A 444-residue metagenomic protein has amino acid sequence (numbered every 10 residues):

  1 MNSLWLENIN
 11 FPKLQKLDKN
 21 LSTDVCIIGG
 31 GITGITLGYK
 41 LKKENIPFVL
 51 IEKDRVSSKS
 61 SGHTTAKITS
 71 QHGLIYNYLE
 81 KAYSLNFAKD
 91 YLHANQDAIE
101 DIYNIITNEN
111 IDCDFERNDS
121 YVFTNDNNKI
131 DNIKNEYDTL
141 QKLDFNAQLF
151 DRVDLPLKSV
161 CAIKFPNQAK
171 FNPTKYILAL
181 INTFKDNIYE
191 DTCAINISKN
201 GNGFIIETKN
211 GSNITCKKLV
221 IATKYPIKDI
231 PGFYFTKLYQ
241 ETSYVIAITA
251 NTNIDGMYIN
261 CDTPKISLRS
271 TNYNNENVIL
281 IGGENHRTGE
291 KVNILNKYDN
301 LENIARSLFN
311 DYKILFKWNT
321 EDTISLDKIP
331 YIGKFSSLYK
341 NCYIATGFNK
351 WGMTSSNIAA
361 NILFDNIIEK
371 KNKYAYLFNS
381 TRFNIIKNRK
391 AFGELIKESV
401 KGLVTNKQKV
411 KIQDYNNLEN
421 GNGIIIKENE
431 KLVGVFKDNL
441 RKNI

Functional and structural regions predicted by a protein language model:
M1-V25: Extreme N-terminal leader/targeting segments of oxidoreductases
N2-N8, L74-E80, N104-A179: Flavin (FAD/FMN) cofactor-binding and adjacent substrate-gating region of FAD-dependent oxidoreductase domains
L21-L50: N-terminal Rossmann-like FAD-binding beta1-loop-alpha1 element of flavoenzymes
K43-H63: Glycine-rich FAD pyrophosphate-binding loop
H63-A94: Glycine-rich active-site loop/strand segments that organize a redox cofactor
D131, T139, A162-K217: Helical element adjacent to the flavin cofactor pocket in flavoenzyme catalytic cores
I197-S270, G402, V410, N416 (+1 more regions): Flavin-dependent oxidoreductases
T263, K291, D299, S307-I396: C-terminal catalytic lobe of FAD-dependent flavoproteins
